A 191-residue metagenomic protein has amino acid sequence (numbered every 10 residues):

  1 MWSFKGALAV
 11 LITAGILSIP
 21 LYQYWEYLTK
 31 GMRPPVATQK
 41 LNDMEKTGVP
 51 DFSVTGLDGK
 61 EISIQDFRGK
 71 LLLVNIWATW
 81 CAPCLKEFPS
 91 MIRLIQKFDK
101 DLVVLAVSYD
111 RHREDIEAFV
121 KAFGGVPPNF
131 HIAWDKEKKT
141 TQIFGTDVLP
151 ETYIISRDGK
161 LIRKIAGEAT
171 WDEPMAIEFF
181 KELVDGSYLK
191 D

Functional and structural regions predicted by a protein language model:
M1-V49, D191: N-terminal targeting signals for export/organelle localization
K46, D51-L72: A short beta-strand-turn-helix
F52, W77-W80, W171: Signature tryptophan residues that serve as conserved aromatic anchors
R68, I76-Q96: Conserved redox-active cysteine motifs that mediate thiol-disulfide chemistry, especially di-cysteine Cys-X(1-2)-Cys
R68-K70, K100, P127, T146: Active-site acidic short loop of glycosyltransferases
L105, E117-D158, A166: Short, internal strand/loop/helix patches that form the active-site neighborhood or redox-interaction surface
E151-D191: Thiol-/selenol-based redox modules, centered on thioredoxin-like and closely related oxidoreductase domains
